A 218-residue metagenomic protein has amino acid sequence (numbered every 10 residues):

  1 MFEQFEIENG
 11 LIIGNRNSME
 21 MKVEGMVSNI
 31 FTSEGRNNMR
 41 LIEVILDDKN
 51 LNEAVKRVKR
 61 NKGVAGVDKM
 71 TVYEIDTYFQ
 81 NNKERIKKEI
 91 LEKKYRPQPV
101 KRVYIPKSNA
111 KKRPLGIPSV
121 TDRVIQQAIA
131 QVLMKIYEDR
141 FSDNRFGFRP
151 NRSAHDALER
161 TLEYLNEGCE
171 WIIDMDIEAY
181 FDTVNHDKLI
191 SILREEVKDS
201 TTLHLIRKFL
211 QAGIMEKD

Functional and structural regions predicted by a protein language model:
M1-Q80: Non-catalytic, polymerase-adjacent accessory regions of viral genome-replication enzymes
S33, N52, I90-E92, K112: Non-catalytic regulatory/linker segments of enzymes
V44, I117-V120, F148-R152: Conserved, non-catalytic sequence blocks in retroelement Pol enzymes and Pol-derived host proteins
A54, I125-Q126, D182-T183: Short helix/loop capping segments that flank catalytic or ligand/cofactor-binding pockets
A54-V58, A128, L205-L210: Short alpha-helical scaffolding segments that buttress acidic/His motifs in well-ordered protein cores
D76-I90, V197: A short, contiguous, amphipathic alpha-helix enriched in charged residues
E89-Y104, S108, R140-R152, D156-D218: Conserved polymerase palm-domain catalytic core
K112-F141: Conserved pre-motif C helix in the palm subdomain of viral-like polymerases
